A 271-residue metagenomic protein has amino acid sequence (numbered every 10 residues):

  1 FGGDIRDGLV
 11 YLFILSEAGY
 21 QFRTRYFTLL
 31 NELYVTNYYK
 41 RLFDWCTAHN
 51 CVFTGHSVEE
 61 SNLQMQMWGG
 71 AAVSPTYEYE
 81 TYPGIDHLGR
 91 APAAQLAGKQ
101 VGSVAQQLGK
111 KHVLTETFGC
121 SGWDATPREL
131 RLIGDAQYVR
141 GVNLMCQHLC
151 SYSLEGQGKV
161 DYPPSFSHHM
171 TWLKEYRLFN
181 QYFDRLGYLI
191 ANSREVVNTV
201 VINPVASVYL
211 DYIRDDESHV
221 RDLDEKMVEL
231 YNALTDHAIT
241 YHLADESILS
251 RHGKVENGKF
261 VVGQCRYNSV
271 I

Functional and structural regions predicted by a protein language model:
F1-I271: Carbohydrate-binding surfaces of carbohydrate-active enzymes
